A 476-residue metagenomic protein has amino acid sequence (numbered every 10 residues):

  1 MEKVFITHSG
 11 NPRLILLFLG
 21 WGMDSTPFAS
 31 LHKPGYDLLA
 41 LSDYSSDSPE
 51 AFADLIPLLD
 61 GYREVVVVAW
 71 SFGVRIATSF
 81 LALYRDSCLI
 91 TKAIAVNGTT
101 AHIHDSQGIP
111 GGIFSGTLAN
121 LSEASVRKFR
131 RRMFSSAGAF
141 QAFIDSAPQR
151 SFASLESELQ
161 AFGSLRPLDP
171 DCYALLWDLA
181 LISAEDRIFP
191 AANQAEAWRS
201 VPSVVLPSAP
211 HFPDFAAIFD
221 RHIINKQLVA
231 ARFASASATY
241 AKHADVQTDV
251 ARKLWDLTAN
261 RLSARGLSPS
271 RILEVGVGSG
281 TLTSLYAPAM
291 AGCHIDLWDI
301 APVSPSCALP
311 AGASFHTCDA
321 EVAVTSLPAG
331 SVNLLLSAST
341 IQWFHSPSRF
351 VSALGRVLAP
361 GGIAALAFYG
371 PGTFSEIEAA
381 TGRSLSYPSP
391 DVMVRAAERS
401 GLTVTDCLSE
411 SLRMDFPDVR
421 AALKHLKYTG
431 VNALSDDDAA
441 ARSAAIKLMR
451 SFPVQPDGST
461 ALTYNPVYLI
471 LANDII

Functional and structural regions predicted by a protein language model:
K92-N120, G382: Flexible "cap/lid" loop of the alpha/beta hydrolase fold
P148-A161, P167, D171-L175, P207-D214 (+3 more regions): Conserved Class I S-adenosyl-L-methionine
A180-I182: Short beta-strand/loop motif that positions the catalytic acidic residue of the alpha/beta-hydrolase fold
I223-K253, T258, L262: Class I SAM-dependent methyltransferase Rossmann-like catalytic core, especially the SAM/SAH-binding loop
R271-V324: Class I SAM-dependent methyltransferase SAM/SAH-binding core
N333-P347, F368: A short SAM/SAH-binding and catalytic strip from SAM-dependent methyltransferases
S348-I363: A short glycine-rich, Lys/Arg-flanked "PGG" loop and its adjoining helix->strand segment in the class I
G361-P417, N432-A439: Conserved catalytic/acceptor-binding region of the Class I
